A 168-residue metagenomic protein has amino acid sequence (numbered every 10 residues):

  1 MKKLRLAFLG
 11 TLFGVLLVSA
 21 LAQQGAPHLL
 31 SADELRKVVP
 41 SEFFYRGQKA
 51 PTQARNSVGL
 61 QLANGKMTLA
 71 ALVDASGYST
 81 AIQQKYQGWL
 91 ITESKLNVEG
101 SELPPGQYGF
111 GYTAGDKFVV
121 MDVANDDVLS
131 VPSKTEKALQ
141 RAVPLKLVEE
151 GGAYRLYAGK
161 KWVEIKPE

Functional and structural regions predicted by a protein language model:
M1-T11: Bacterial N-terminal signal peptides that target proteins for export
K2-L4, V18-L21: Compositionally biased, intrinsically disordered low-complexity segments
L9-S19: Bacterial N-terminal signal peptides
G14, T52, I82-Q84, E102 (+3 more regions): A generic structural signal for short, solvent-exposed coil/turn residues that cap or connect secondary-structure
Q23-A81, L129-E168: Primarily secretory-pathway and cell-envelope proteins
A75-V123: Mid-length scaffold segments of soluble, non-membrane domains
P104-P105, G109-A124, S130-P144, E150: Contiguous beta-sheet cores, especially beta-hairpins with glycine/small-residue-rich turns and Gly-(small hydrophobic)
